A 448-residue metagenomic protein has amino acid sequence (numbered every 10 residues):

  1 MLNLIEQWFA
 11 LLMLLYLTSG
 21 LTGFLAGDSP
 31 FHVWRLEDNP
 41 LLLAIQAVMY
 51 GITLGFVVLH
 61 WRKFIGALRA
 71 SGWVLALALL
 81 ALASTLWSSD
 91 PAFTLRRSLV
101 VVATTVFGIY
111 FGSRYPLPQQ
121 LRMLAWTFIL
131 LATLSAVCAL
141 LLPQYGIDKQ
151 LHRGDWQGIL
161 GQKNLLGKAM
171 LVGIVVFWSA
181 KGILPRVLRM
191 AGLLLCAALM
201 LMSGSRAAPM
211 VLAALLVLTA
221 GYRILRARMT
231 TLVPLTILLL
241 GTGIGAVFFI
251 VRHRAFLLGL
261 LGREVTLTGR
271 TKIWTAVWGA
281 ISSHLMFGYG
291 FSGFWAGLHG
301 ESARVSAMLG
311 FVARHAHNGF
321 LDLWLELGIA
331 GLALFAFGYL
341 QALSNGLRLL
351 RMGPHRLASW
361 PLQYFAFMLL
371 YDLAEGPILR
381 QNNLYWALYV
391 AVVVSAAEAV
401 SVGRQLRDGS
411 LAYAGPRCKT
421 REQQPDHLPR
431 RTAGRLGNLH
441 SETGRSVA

Functional and structural regions predicted by a protein language model:
M1-L82, S113-R122, W126, K181-V187 (+2 more regions): Transmembrane signal-anchor hairpin modules in multi-pass inner-membrane enzymes, especially those that act on
M13-L14, R314, G346-A374, Y385 (+2 more regions): Loop-to-helix entry and N-terminal half of a specific, functionally important transmembrane alpha helix in multi-pass
L15, V137-P143, M202-S203, R223-V265 (+3 more regions): A membrane-periplasm/extracellular boundary helix in multi-pass inner-membrane enzymes that assemble envelope glycans
L42-L43, A70-L79, D90-S113, W126 (+2 more regions): Aromatic-anchored transmembrane helix interface
A47-K63, L171-K181, I329-R351: Hydrophobic, aromatic-rich transmembrane alpha-helices and their immediate juxtamembrane boundary segments
Y50-T53, A81-A83, R122-L151, L160-I224 (+3 more regions): Alpha-helical transmembrane segments of multi-pass inner-membrane proteins
S113, L188, G221, L327-L369 (+1 more regions): Hydrophobic transmembrane alpha-helices and their immediate junctions
L260-T275, S283, F287-L327, L350: Long extracytoplasmic/lumenal interhelical loops at the membrane interface of multi-pass membrane proteins
